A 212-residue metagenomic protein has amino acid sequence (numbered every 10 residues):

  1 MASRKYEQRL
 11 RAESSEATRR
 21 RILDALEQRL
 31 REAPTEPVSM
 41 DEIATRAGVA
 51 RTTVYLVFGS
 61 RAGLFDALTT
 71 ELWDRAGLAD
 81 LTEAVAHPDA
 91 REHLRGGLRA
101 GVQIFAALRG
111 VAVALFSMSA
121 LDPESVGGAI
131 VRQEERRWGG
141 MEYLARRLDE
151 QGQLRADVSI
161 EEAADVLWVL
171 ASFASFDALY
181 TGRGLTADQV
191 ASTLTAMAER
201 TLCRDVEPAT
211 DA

Functional and structural regions predicted by a protein language model:
M1-G48, L56-V57, A62-G63: Basic, helix-initiating cap at the start of DNA-binding domains
M40, T69-G77: Short, basic, alpha-helical segments at the C-terminal edge of helix-turn-helix-like DNA-binding modules
T52: Key DNA-contact positions within bacterial/archaeal DNA-binding proteins
F58, L68-T69: DNA major-groove recognition helix of helix-turn-helix
F58, S117-D122: Short helix-capping/turn signature of helix-turn-helix
A67, D80-A107, A164: Hydrophobic alpha-helical connector segments
Q103-A114, S125-Q151, E161-D165, S192 (+1 more regions): Amphipathic alpha-helical packing segments from all-alpha helical-bundle domains
D149-M197, D205-A212: Hydrophobic/aromatic-rich alpha-helical bundle segments in the mid-to-C-terminal region
